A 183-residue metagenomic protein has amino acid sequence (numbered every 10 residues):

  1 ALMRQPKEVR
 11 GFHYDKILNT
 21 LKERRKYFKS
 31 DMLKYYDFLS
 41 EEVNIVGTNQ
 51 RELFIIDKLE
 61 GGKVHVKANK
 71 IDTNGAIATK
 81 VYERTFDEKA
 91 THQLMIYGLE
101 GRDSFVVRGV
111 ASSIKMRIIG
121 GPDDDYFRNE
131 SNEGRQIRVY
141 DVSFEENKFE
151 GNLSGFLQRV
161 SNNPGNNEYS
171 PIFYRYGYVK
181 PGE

Functional and structural regions predicted by a protein language model:
A1-E83, E88-M95, G101, V106-R117 (+2 more regions): C-terminal catalytic region of ATP-dependent kinase domains
